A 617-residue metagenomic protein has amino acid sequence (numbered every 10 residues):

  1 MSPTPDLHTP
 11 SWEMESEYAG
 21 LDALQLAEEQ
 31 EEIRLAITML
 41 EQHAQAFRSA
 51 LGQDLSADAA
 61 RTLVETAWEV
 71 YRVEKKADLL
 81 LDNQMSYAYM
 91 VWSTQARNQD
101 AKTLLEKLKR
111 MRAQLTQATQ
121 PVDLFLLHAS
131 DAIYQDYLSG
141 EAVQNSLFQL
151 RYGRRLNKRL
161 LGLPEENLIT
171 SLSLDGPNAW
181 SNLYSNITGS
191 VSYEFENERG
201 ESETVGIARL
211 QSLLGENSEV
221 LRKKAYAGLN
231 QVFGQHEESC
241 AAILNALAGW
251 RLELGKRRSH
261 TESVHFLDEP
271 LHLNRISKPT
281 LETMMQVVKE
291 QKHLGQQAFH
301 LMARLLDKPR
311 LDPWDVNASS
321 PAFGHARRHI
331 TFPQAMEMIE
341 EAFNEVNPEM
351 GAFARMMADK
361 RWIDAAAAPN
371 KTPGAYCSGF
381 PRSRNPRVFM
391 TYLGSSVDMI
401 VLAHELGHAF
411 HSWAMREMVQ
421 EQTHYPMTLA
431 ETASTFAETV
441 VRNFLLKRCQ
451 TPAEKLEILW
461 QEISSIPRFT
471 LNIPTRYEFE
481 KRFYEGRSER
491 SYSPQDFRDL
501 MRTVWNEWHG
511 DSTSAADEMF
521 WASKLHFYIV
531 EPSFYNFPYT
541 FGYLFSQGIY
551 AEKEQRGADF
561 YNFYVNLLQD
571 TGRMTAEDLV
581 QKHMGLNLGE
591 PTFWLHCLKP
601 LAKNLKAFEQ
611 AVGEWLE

Functional and structural regions predicted by a protein language model:
M1-H325, Q610-E617: A well-structured
T4-H8, E15, L21, F125-A129 (+13 more regions): C-terminal, non-catalytic "cap/extension" segments appended to globular domains
R258-D268, L311-D315, G374-N385, E405-R416 (+2 more regions): Active-site-adjacent bridging/hinge elements
S259, L393-W413, S434, T439 (+2 more regions): Active-site recognition of the HExxH zinc-binding catalytic motif
L301, L305-E345, G351-R355, C377 (+7 more regions): Long, K/E/R/D-enriched contiguous segments that form extended
H325-I330, I363-N385: Catalytic zinc-binding patch centered on the HExxH motif and its immediate surroundings that defines zinc-dependent
R327-F332, S383-A403: Short pre-active-site segment immediately N-terminal to the catalytic Zn-binding motif
P426-E454, Q461-S464, R468, G542: Post-HExxH zinc-binding segment in Zn-dependent metallohydrolases
